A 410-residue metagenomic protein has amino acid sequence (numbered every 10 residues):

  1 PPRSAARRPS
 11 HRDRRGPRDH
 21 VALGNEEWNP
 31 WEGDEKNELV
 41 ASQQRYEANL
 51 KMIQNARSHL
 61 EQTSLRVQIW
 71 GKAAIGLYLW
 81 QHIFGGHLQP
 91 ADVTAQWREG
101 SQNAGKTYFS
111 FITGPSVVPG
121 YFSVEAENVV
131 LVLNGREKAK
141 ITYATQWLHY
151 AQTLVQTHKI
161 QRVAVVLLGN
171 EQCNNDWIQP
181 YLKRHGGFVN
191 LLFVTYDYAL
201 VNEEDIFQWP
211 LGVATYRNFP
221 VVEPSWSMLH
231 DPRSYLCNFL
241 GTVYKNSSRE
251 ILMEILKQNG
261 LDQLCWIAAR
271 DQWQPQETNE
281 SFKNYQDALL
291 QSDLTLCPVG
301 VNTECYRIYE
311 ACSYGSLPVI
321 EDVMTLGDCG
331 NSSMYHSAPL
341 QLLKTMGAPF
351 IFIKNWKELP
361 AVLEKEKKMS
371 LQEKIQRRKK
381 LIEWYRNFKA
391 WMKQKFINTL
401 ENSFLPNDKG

Functional and structural regions predicted by a protein language model:
P1-R3, R7-R8, R12-R14: N-terminal signal-anchor transmembrane helix specifying type II single-pass membrane topology of secretory-pathway
G16-Y309, S313-P349, E373-K374, W384-G410: Nucleotide-sugar donor-binding catalytic core of glycosyltransferases
P349-W356: Conserved acidic donor-binding segment of nucleotide-sugar-dependent glycosyltransferases
E358-Y385: Conserved donor-nucleotide binding/catalytic region of nucleotide-linked donor-dependent transferases
